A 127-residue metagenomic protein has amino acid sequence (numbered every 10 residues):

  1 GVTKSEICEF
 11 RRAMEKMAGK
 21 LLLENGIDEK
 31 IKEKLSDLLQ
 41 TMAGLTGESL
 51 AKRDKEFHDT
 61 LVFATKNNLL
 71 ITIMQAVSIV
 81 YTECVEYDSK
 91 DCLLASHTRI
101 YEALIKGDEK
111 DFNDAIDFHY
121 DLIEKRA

Functional and structural regions predicted by a protein language model:
G1-T3, F10-I27, K52-C92: Hydrophobic, amphipathic alpha-helical faces that serve as interaction scaffolds
T3-K4, T46, H97: Residue-level detector of alpha-helix boundaries and kinks
S5-C8, R12, N113, D117: Short amphipathic alpha-helical segments with heptad-repeat character
C8-K16, K32-L35, L94-H97: Hydrophobic faces of stable alpha-helices that mediate helix-helix packing
L21-G26, M42-T46, L104: Secondary-structure edge/capping motif, primarily at the C-terminal ends of alpha-helices and the immediately following
S36-T41, K52, Q75-A127: C-terminal all-alpha effector/ligand-binding and dimerization domain of prokaryotic HTH-type transcriptional repressors
L45, A64-N68, G107: Residue-level signal for short amphipathic helical patches enriched in basic/charged and nearby hydrophobic residues
